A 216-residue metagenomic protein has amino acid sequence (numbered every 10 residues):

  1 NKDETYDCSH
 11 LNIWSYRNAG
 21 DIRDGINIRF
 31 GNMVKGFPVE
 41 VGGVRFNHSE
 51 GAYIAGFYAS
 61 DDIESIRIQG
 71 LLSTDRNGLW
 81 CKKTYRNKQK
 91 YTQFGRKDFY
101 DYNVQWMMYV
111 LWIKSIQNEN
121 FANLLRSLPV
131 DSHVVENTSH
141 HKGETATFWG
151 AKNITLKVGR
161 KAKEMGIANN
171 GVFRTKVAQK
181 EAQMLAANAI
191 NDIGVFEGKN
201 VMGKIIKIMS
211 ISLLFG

Functional and structural regions predicted by a protein language model:
N1-G216: Charged, low-complexity intrinsically disordered segments
